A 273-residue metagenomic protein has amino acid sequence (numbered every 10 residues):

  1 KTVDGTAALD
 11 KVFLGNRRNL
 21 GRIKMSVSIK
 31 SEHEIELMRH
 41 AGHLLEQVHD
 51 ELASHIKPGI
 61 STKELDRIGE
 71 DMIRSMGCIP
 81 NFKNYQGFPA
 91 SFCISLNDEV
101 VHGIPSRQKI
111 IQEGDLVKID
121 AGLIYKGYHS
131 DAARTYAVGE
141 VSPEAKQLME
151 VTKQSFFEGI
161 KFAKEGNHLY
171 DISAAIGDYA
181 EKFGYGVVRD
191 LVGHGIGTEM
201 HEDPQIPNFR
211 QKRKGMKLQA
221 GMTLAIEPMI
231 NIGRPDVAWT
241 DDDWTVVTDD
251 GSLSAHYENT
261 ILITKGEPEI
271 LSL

Functional and structural regions predicted by a protein language model:
K1-K24: NTP-dependent small-molecule kinase module
M25-L273: Active-site neighborhoods and metal-handling regions in enzymes and metal-associated proteins
